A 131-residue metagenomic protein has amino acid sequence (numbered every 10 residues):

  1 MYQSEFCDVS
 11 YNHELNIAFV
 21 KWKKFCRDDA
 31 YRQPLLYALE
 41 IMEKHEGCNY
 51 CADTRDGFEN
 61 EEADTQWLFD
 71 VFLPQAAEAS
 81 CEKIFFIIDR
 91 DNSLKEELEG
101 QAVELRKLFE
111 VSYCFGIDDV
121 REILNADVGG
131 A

Functional and structural regions predicted by a protein language model:
M1-A131: Amphipathic, Lys/Arg-enriched alpha-helical "gate/interface" segment within cytosolic domains that mediates
